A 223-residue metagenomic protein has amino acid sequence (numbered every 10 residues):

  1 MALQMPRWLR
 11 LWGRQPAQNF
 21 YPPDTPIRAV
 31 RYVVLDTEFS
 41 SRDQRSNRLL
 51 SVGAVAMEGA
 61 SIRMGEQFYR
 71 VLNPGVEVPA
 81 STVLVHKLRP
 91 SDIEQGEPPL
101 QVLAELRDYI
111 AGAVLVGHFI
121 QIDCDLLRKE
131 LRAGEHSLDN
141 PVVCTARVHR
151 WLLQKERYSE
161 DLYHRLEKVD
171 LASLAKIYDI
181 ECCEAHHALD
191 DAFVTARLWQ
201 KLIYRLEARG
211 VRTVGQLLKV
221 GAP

Functional and structural regions predicted by a protein language model:
M1-P23, I177, A196-P223: Acidic two-metal-ion nuclease catalytic site recognized across multiple nuclease folds, prominently DnaQ/RNase D-T
W8-V142, L162-C182, H186: Conserved non-catalytic scaffold segment of RNase H-like nuclease domains
V102, R150, V194-T195: Short Asp/Glu-rich motifs
G112-L115, D161-Y163, Q200-R209: Short, structured secondary-structure boundary patches
P141-C144, T213-G215: Beta-strand segments within the central parallel beta-sheet cores of soluble alpha/beta enzyme folds
V143-Y163: Short alpha-helix plus adjacent loop in nuclease-associated cores
W151, Y158, D170, L174 (+2 more regions): Long, low-complexity hydrophobic alpha-helices enriched in A/L/V/I and glycine
D191: Conserved catalytic/binding loops enriched for acidic/polar residues
